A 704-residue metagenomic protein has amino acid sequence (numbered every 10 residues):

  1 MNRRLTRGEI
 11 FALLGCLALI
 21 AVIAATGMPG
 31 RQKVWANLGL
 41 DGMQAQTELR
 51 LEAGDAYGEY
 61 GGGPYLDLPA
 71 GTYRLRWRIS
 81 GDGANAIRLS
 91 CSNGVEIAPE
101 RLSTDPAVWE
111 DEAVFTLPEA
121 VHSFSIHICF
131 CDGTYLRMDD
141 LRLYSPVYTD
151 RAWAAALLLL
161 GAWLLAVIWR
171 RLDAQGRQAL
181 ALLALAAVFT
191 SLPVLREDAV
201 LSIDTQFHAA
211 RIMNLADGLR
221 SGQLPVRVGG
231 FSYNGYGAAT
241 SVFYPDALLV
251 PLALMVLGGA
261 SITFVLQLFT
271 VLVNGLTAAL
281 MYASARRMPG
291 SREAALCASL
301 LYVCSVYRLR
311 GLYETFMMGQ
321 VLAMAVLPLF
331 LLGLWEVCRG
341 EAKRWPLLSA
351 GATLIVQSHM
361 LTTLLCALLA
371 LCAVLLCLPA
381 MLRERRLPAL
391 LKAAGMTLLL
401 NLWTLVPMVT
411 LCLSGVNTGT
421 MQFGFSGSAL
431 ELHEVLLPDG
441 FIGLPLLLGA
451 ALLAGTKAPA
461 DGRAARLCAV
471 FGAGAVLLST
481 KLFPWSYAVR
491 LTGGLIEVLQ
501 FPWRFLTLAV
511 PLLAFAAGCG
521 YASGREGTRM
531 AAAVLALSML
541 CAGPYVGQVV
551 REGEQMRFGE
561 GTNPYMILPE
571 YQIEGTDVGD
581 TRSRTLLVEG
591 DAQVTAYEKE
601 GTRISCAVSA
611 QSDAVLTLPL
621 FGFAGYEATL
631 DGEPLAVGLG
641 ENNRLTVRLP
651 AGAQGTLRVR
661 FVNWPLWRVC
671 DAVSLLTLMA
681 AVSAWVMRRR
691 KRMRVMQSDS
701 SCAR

Functional and structural regions predicted by a protein language model:
N2-P29, Y148-G553, R658-R704: Membrane-embedded transmembrane-helix bundle of lipid-linked glycan/lipid transferases
T6-T72, R78, G83, R88-S90 (+4 more regions): Glycan-recognition and processing domains
L66-D67, F115-L117, V647-A651: Short, flexible loop/turn segments at beta-strand junctions in immunoglobulin-like and fibronectin type III
P69-Y73, A120, A624, G652-A653: A glycine-anchored, Pro-Gly-centered beta-turn/N-cap motif
G94-V121: Extracellular carbohydrate recognition and processing domains and analogous Trp-centered ligand-binding platforms
I126-T134, F661-N663: Short beta-strand-plus-loop segments that form exposed binding edges in beta-rich domains
F189-T190, I212, A216, G235 (+2 more regions): Extracytoplasmic
G579-D699, A703-R704: Active-site-proximal, structured, solvent-exposed surfaces of multi-pass membrane proteins that position macromolecular
